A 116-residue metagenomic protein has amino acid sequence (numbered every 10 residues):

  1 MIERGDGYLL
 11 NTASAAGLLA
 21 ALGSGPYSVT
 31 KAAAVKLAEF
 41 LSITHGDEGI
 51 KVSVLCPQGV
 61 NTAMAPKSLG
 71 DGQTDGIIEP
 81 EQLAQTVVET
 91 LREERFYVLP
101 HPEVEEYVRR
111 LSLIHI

Functional and structural regions predicted by a protein language model:
M1-G5: A short helix-coil junction within the Rossmann-fold of NAD(P)-dependent oxidoreductases
S14: Residue(s) in the substrate-gating loop at a strand-loop-helix junction that position the organic substrate next
G17-L19: Conserved catalytic-site region of short-chain dehydrogenase/reductase
A21-G25: Active-site loop immediately N-terminal to the catalytic Tyr-X3-Lys motif of short-chain dehydrogenase/reductase
Y27, V35: Catalytic tyrosine of NAD(P)H-dependent dehydrogenase/reductases that use a Tyr as the general acid/base
T30: Active-site helix of classical SDR
F40-E103: SDR active-site lid
I114-I116: Conserved small/polar residues in nucleotide/adenosyl-binding loops
